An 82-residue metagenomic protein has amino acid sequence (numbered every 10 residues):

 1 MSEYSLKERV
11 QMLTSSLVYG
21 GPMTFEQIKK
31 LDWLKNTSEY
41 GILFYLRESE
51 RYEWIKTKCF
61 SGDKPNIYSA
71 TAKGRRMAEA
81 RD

Functional and structural regions predicted by a protein language model:
M1-T14: Short alpha-helical segments that sit at the start of domains
M12, F44, S69-A72: Amphipathic alpha-helical interaction segments
T14-Y19, W33: Short, locally clustered residues in the helix-turn-helix/winged-helix DNA-binding domain
G21-L31: Short acidic, hydrophobic short linear motifs in intrinsically disordered regions
K35-R51, P65: Short amphipathic alpha-helical interaction segments
E50-F60: A short, conserved structural fragment
G62-A70: Minor-groove-contacting beta-hairpin "wing" of winged helix-turn-helix DNA-binding domains
A72-D82: Short, amphipathic alpha-helical interaction segments positioned at domain boundaries
